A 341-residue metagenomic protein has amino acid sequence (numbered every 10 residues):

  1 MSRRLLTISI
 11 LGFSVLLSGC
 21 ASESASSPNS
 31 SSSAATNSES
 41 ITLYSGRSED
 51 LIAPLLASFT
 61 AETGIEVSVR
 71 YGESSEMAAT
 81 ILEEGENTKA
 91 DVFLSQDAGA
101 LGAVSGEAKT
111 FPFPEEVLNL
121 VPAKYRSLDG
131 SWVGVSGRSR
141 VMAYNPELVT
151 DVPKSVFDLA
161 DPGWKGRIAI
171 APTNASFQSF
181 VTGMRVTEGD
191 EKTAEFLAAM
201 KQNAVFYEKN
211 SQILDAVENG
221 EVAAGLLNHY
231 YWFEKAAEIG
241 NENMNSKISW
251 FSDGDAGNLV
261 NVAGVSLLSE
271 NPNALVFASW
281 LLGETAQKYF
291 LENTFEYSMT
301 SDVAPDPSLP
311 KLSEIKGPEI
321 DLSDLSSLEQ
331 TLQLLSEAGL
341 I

Functional and structural regions predicted by a protein language model:
L16-G19: C-terminal motif of bacterial Sec signal peptides marking the signal peptidase cleavage site
A21-S24: Bacterial signal peptide processing site
S45-A53, G72-E76, L82, T88-V222 (+1 more regions): Extracytoplasmic ligand-binding site segments that recognize negatively charged/polar headgroups
T110-L118, W132-G134, E238-N258: Short beta-strand->loop
R138, L197-M200, F206-Y207, E242-S269: Periplasmic-binding protein-like
V141-L148, R185, V260-N273, W280 (+1 more regions): A bilobed periplasmic-binding-protein/Venus flytrap-type ligand-binding module shared by bacterial periplasmic
R167-A171, W280-A304: Periplasmic-binding protein-like
E191, S298-I341: An extracytoplasmic/periplasmic, membrane-proximal ligand-sensing/linker region
